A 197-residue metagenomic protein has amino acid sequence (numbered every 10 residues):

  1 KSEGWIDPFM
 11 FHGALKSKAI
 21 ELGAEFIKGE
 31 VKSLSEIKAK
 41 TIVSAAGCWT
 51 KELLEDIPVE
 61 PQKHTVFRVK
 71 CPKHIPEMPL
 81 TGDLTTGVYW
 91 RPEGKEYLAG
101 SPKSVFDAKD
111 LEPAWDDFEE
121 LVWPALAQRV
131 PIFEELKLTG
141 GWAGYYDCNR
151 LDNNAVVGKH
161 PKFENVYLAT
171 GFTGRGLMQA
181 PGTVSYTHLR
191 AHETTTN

Functional and structural regions predicted by a protein language model:
S2-K32: Helical element adjacent to the flavin cofactor pocket in flavoenzyme catalytic cores
M10, A14, Q179-Y186: Short amphipathic alpha-helical face segments that pack within enzyme cores and frequently flank/anchor catalytic
E36-K38: Glycine-rich phosphate-binding loop signature in dinucleotide/nucleotide-binding domains
T41-E77: Central helical "cap/lid" subdomain
C71-L168: Active-site lid/adjacent beta-loop-alpha segment flanking the redox-cofactor pocket in flavoenzymes
Y167-Q179: Glycine-rich phosphate/pyrophosphate-binding beta-alpha loops
T187-T194: Conserved small/polar residues in nucleotide/adenosyl-binding loops
